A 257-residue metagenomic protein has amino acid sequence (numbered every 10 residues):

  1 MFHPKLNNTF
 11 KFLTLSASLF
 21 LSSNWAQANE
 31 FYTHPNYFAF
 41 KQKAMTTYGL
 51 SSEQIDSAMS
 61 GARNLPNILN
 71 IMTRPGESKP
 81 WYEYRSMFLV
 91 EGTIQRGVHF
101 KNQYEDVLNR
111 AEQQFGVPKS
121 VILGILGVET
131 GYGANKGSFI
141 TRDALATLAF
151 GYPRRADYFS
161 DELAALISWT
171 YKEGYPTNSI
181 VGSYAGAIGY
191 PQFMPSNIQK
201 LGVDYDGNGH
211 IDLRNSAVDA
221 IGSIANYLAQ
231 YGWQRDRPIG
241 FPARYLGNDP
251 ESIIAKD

Functional and structural regions predicted by a protein language model:
M1-K5, F10-L19, S23-R155, S160 (+3 more regions): Cell-wall glycan-active module
Q192: Functionally critical loop-and-helix segments that line ligand-binding/catalytic clefts of soluble enzyme domains
